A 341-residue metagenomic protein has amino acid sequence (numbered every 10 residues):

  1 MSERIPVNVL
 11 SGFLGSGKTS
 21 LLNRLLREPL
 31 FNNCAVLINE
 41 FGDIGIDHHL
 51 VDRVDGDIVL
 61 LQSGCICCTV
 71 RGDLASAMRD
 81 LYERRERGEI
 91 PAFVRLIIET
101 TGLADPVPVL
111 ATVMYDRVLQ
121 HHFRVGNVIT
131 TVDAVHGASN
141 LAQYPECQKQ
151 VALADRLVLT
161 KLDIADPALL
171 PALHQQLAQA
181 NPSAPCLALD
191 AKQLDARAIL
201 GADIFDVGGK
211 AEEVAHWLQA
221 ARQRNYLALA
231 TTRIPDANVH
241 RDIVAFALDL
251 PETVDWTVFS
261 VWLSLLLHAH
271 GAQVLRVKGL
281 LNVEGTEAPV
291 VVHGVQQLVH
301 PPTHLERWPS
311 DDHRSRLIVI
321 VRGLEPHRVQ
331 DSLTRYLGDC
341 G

Functional and structural regions predicted by a protein language model:
M1-S2, A247: Short aromatic-glycine motifs in intrinsically disordered, low-complexity regions
S2-S16, S20-N140: Nucleotide-state-sensitive switch-loop elements of NTP-binding domains
L30, G45-L50, V54-D55, Q62-C65 (+14 more regions): Solvent-exposed, flexible loop/coil residues
C34, C65-C68, C147, C186 (+1 more regions): Generic recognition of cysteine residues
L37-N39, T130-D133, V158-K161, A247-D249 (+1 more regions): Conserved beta-strand segments of the P-loop GTPase G domain that flank and frequently precede/overlap
L103-A184: Conserved C-terminal guanine-recognition region of P-loop GTPase G domains, centered on the G4
K149, L153-R156, L162-S315, R322-G341: C-terminal accessory "lid"/substrate-recognition subdomains
